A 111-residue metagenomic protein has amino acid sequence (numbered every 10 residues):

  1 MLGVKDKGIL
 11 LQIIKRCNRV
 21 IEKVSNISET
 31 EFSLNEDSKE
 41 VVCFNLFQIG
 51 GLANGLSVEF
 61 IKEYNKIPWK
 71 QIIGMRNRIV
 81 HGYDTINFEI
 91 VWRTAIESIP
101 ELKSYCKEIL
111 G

Functional and structural regions predicted by a protein language model:
M1-G111: Solvent-exposed interaction patches of small proteins and small membrane subunits
